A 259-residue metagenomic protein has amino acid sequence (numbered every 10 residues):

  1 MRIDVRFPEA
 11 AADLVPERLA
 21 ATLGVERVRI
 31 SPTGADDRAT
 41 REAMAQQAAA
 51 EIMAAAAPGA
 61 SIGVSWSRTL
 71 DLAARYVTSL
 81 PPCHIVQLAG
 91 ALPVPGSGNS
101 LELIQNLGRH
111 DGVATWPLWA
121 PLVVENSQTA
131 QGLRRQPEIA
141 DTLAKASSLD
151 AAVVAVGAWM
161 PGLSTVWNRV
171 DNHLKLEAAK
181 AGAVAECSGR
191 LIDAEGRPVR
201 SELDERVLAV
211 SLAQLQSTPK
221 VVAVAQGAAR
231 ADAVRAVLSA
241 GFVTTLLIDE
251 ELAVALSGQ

Functional and structural regions predicted by a protein language model:
M1-G63, A74-I85, A91-S100: HTH-adjacent hinge/linker in prokaryotic transcriptional regulators
R2-V5, D13, L92-Q259: Conserved phosphate- and dinucleotide-binding cores of soluble alpha/beta proteins, encompassing both enzyme active
P32, V64-T69, Q226, E250: Glycine-rich beta-strand-to-loop/alpha-helix junction loops that act as flexible
A50-M53, D71-R75, Q105-G108, S147: A broadly conserved amphipathic alpha-helix scaffold signal in soluble, globular proteins
G63-V64, A151: Short, hydrophobic/glycine-enriched beta-strand segments
V64, I85-Q87, P117, A223: Structural beta-sheet core signal
S67, L88-G90, A120: Beta-hairpin (beta-strand-turn-beta-strand) motif
T69-P82, S164-H173: Short Gly/Thr/Asp-enriched flexible loops that form oxyanion-binding sites at enzyme active sites
